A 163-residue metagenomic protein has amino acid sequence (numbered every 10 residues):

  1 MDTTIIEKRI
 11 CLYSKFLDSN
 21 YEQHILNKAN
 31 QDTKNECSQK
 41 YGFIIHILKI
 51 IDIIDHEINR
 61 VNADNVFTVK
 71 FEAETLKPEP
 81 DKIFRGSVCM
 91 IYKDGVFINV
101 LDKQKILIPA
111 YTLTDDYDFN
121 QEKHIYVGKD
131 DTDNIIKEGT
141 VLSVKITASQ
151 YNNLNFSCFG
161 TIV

Functional and structural regions predicted by a protein language model:
M1-V163: Single-stranded RNA-binding regions, centering on S1/OB-family and related RNA-binding modules
